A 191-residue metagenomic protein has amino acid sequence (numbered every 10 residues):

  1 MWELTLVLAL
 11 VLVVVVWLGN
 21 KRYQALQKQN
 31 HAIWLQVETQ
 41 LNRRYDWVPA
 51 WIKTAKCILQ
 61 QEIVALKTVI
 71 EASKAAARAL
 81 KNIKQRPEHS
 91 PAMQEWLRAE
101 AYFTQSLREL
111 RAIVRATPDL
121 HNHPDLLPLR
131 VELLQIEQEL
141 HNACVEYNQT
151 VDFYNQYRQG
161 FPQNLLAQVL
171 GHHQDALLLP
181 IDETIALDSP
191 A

Functional and structural regions predicted by a protein language model:
W2-A191: A helix-centric hydrophobic-segment signal that preferentially recognizes long, alpha-helical stretches used
